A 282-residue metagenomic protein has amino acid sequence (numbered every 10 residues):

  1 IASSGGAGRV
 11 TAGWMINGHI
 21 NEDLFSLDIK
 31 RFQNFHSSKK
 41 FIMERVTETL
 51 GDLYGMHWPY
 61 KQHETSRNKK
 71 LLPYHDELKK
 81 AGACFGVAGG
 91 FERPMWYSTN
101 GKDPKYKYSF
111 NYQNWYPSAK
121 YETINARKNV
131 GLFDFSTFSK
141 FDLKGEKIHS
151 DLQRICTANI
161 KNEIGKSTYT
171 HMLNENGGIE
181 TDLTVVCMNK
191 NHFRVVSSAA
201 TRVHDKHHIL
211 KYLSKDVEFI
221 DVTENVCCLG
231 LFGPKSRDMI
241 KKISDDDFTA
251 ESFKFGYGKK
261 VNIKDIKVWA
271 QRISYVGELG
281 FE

Functional and structural regions predicted by a protein language model:
I1, R9-A12, L210, K241: Short, well-ordered alpha-helical packing segments
I1-S3, Y275-V276: Glycine-rich phosphate/pyrophosphate-binding beta-alpha loops
S3-F25: Internal hydrophobic alpha-helix adjacent to the cofactor/substrate pocket in enzyme cavities
N21-E282: Glycine/proline-enriched, intrinsically flexible loops and inter-domain linkers
